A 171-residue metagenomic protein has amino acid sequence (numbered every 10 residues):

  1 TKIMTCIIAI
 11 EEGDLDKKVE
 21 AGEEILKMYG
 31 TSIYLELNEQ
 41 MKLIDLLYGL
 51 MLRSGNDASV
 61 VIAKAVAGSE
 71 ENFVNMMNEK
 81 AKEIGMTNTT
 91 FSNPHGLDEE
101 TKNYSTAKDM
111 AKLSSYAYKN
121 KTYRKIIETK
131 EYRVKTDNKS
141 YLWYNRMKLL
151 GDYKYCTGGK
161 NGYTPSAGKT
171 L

Functional and structural regions predicted by a protein language model:
T1-K108, K112, A117-K121: Active-site-adjacent loops and short helices of periplasmic peptidoglycan-processing enzymes
M86-T90, T101-L171: Domain-terminus/edge residues, biased toward the C-terminal soluble/receptor-binding domains of extracytoplasmic
